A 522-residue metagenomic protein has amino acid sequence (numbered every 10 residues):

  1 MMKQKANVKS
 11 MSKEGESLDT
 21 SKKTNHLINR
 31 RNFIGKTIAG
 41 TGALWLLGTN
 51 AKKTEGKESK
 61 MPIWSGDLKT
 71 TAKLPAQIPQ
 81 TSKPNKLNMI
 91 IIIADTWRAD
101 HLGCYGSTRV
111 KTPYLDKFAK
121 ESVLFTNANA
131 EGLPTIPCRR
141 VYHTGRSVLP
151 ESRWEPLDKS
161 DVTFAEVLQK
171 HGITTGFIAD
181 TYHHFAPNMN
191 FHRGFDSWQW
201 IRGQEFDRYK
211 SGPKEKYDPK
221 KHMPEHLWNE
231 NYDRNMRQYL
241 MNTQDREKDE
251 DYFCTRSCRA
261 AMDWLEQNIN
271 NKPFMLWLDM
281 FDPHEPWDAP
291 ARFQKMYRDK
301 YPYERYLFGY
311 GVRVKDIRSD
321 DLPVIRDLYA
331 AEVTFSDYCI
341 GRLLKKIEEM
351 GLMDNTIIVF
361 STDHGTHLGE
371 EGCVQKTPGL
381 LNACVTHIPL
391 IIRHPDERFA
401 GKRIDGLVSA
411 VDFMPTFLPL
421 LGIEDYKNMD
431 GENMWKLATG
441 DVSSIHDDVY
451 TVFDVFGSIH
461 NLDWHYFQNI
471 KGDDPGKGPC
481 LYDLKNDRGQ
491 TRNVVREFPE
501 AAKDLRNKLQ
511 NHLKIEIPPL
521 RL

Functional and structural regions predicted by a protein language model:
M1-M11: N-terminal acidic, proline/glycine-rich, low-complexity intrinsically disordered segments
A6, L27-I28, N50, G66: Intrinsically disordered, low-complexity regions enriched in serine, threonine, proline and polar/charged residues
S12-E14, D19, K23, M61 (+1 more regions): Serine/proline-rich low-complexity intrinsically disordered segments, especially terminal tails, linkers
E16-T41: N-terminal secretory signal peptides and thylakoid transit peptides that target proteins across membranes
F33-G48, T54-L522: Catalytic domains that recognize anionic headgroups
